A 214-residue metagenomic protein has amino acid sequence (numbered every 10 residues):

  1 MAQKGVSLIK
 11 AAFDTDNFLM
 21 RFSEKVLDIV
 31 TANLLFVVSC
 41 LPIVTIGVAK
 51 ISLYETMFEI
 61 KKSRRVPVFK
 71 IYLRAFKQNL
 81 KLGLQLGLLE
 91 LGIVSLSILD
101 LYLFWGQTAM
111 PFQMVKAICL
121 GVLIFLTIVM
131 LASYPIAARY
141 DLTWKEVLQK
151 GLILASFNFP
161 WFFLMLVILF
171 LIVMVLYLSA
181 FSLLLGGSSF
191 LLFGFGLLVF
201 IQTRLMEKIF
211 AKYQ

Functional and structural regions predicted by a protein language model:
M1-C119, L126-Q214: Helix-coil boundary and N-terminal low-complexity module in membrane systems
